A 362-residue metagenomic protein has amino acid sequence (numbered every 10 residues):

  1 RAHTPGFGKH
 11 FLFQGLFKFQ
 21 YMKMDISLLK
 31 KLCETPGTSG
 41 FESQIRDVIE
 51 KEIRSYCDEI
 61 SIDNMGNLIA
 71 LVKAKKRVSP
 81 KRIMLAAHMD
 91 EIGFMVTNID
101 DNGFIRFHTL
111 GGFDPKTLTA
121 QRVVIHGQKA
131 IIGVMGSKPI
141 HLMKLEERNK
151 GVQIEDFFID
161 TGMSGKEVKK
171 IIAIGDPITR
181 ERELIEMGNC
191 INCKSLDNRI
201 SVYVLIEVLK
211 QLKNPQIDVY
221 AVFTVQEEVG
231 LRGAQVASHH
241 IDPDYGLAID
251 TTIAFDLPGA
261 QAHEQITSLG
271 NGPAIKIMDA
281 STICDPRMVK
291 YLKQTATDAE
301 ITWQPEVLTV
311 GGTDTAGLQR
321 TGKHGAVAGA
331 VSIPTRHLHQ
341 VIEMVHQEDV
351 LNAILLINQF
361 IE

Functional and structural regions predicted by a protein language model:
H3-T4, H10-E362: N-terminal hydrophobic/helix-forming segments and targeting peptides
